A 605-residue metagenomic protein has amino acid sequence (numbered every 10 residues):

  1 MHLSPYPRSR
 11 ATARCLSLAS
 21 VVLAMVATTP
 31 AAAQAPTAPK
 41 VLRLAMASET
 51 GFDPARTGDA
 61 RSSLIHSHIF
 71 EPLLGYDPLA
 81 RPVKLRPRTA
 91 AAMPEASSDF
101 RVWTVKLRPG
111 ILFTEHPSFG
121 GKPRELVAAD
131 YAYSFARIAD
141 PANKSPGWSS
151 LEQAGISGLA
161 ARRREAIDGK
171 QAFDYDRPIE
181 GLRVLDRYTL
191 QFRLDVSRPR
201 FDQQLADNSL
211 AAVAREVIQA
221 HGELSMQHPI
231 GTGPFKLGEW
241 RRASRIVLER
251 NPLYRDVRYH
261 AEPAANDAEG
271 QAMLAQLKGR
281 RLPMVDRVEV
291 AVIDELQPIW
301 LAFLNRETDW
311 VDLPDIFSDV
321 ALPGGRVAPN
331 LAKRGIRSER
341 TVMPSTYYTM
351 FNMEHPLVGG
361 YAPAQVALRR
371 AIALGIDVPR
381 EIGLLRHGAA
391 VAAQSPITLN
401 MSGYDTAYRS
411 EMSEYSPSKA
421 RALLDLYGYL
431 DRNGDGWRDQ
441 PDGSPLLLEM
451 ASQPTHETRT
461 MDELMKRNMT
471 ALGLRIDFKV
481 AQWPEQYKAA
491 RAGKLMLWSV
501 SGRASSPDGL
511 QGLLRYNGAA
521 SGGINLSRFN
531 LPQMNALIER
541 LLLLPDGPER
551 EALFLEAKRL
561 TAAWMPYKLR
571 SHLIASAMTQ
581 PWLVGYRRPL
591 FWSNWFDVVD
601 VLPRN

Functional and structural regions predicted by a protein language model:
M1-T12: N-terminal secretory signal peptides that target proteins for export/translocation
C15-A27: Bacterial N-terminal signal peptides
T28-Q34: Signal peptide processing junction and immediate N-terminal pro/mature segment of secreted/exported proteins
Q34-A35, P78-L79, P94, V102-T104 (+12 more regions): Extracytoplasmic/periplasmic ligand-capture domains
A35-S48: Short N-terminal segments immediately surrounding and downstream of signal-peptide cleavage
A45-S98, I230: N-terminal lobe/hinge region of extracytoplasmic solute-binding protein
S157-A172, D176: Surface-exposed intrinsically disordered loops and tails
R570: Active-site-proximal polar cores
